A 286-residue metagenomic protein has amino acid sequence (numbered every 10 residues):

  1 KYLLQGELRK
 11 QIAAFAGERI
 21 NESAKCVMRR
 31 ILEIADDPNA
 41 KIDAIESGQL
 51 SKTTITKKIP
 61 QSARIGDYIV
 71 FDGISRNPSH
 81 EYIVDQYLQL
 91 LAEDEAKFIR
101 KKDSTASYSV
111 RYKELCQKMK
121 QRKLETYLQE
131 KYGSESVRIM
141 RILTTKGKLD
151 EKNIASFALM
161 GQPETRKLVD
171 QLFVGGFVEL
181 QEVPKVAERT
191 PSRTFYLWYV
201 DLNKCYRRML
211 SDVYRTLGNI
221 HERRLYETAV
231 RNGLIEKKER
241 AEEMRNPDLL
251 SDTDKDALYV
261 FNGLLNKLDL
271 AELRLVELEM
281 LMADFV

Functional and structural regions predicted by a protein language model:
K1, R30, K58, D94 (+9 more regions): Structured beta-strand/turn binding interfaces of compact recognition modules in eukaryotic regulators
K1-I20, R111-R141, R189-E236: Short, amphipathic alpha-helical interaction segments positioned at domain boundaries
G6-L8, R30-I31, N39-A44, D67-Y68 (+7 more regions): Intrinsically disordered, low-complexity regions enriched in proline, serine, glycine and charged residues
Q11, E22, L50, S79 (+10 more regions): Eukaryote-biased feature marking scaffold/signaling PDZ-domain proteins and nuclear chromatin regulators
A16-F71, Q129-A158: Short amphipathic alpha-helical interface segments
E33, Y82-D94, Q121-L124, R138-R141 (+3 more regions): Activation on folded, globular domain regions of eukaryotic proteins
R64-S104, F173-V186: A short, conserved structural fragment
N219-V286: Long low-complexity, intrinsically disordered regions
